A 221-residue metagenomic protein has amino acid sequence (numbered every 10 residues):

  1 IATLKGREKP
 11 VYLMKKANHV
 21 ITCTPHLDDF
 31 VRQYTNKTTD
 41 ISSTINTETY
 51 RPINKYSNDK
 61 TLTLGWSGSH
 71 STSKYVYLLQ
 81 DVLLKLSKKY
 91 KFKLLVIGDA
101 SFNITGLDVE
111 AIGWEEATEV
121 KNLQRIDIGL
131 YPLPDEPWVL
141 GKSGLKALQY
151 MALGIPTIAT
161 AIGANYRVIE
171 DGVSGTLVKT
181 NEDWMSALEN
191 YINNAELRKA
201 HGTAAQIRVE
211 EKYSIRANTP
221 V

Functional and structural regions predicted by a protein language model:
I1-V20: Membrane-proximal helix-turn-helix segments that form the acceptor-binding/catalytic region of lipid-linked
K15-P52: Donor nucleotide-sugar binding/catalytic pocket of nucleotide-sugar-dependent glycosyltransferases
C23-D28, V96-N103, A161-A164: Short, polar loop motifs at secondary-structure junctions
N46-Y50, S57-R125: Conserved catalytic-core segment of nucleotide-activated headgroup transferases in glycan assembly
K74, A117-L123, D127-A152, A159-R167: Nucleotide-sugar-dependent
E170-E182, N190-E196: Conserved acidic donor-binding segment of nucleotide-sugar-dependent glycosyltransferases
N190, L197-K212, N218: A short, well-ordered alpha-helix in the C-terminal region of glycosyltransferases
